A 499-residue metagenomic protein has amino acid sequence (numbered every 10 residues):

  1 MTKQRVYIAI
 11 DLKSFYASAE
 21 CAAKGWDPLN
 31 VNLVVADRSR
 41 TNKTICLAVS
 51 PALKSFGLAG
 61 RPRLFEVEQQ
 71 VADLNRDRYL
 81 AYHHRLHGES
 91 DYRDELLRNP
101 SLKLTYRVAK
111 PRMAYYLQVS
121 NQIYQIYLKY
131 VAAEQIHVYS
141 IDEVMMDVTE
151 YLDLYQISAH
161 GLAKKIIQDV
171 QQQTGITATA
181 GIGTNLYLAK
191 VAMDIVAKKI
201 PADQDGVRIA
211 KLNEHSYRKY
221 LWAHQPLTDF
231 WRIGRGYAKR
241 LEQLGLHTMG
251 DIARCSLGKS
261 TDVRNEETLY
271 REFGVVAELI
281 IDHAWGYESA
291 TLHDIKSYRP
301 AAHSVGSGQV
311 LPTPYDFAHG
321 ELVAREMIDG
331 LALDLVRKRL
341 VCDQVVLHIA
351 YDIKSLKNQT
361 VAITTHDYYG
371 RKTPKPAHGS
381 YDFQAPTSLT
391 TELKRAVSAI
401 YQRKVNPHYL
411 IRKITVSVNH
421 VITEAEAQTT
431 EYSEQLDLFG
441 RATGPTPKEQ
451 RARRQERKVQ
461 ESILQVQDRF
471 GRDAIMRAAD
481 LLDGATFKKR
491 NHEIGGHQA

Functional and structural regions predicted by a protein language model:
M1-W285, S289-L292, P445-A499: Gly/Gly-Pro- and Ser/Thr-rich, intrinsically disordered tail segments characteristic of DNA damage-repair and tolerance
A9, D229, Y237-I411, E431: DNA-contacting surface of Y-family translesion DNA polymerases
K13-F15, S39-K43, Y351-L356, V421-E424: Short, charged/polar surface micro-motifs in flexible loops or helix N-caps
A19, K372-A499: Acidic, metal-coordinating catalytic segment for phosphate/diphosphate chemistry, firing primarily on the Nudix
Q135-I136, Q156-Q168, K199-L212, Y298-S304 (+4 more regions): Short, Lys/Arg-enriched charge-dense amphipathic segments
E150, Q309, A442: Short, histidine-centered active-site or binding-site loop motifs used for metal coordination, general acid-base
T177-T179, V346, T415: Residues at or immediately flanking beta-strands
Y187-A189, K354-K357, T423-A425, D483-A485: Flexible loop/turn segments at secondary-structure boundaries
